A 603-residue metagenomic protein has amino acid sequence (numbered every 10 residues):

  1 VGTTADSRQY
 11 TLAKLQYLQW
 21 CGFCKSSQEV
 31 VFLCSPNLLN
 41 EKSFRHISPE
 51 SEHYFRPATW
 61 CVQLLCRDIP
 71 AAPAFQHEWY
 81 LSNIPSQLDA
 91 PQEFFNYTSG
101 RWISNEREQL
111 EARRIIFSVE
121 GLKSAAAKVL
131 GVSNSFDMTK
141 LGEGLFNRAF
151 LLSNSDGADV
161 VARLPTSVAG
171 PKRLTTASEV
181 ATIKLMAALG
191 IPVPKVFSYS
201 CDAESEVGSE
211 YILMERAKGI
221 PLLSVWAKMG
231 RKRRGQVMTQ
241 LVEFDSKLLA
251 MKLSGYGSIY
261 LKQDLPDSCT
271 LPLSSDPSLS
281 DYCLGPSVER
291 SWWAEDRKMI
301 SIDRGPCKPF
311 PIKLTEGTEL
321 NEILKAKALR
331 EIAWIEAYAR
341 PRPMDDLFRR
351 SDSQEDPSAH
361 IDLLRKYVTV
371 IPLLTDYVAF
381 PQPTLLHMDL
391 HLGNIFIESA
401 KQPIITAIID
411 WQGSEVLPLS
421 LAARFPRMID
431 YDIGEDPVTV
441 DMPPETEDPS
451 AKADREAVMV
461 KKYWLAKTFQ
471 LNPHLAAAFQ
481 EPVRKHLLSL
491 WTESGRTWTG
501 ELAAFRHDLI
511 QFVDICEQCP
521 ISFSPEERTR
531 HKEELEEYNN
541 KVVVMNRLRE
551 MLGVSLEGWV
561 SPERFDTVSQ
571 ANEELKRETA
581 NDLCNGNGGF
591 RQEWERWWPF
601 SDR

Functional and structural regions predicted by a protein language model:
V1-T59: Intrinsically disordered, low-complexity basic segments at termini and long loops, enriched in Pro/Gly and/or Arg/Ser
T4, N154, E398: Acidic surface patches and DE-rich sequence motifs
R8, K14, A58, R234 (+9 more regions): Short amphipathic alpha-helical segments that mediate assembly, nucleic-acid/protein binding, or membrane association
S35, F44-L223, A227-R231, T239 (+6 more regions): Conserved NTP-binding catalytic cores of kinases and kinase-like/nucleotidyltransferase enzymes across multiple kinase
D137-S358, Y377-L385, P403-I404: ATP-binding pocket architecture of kinase catalytic cores
A149, A162, K366-L421, P599: Active-site acidic catalytic loop and adjacent metal/ATP-binding pocket of ATP-dependent phosphoryl transfer enzymes
A294-D376, P520, M545, L552-P562 (+1 more regions): Long, low-complexity, polar/charged, intrinsically disordered or flexibly structured peripheral segments
L385, E398-D514, Q518-I521, V543: Active-site Asp-x-Gly
